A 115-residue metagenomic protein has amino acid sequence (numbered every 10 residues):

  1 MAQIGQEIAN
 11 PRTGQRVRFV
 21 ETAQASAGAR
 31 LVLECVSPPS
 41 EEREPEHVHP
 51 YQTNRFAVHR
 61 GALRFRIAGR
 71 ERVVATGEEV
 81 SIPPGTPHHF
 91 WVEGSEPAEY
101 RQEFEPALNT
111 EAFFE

Functional and structural regions predicted by a protein language model:
M1-Q6: Basic/polar N-terminal segments that are highly enriched at the extreme N-terminus, encompassing both cleavable
A9, A25-S26, R55, A62 (+1 more regions): Short acidic-glycine-tyrosine-enriched beta hairpin
A9-E46, Q52: A short glycine-rich, His/Asp/Glu-containing loop-to-beta-strand
E34, R60, I67-G69, T76 (+3 more regions): Residue-level recognition of conserved beta-strand positions in structured domain cores
P38-E41, A62-L63, E71, P106-T110: Short, charged/polar surface micro-motifs in flexible loops or helix N-caps
P39-E41, G77, G85, S95: Tight coil/turn sites that cap or link beta-strands
E44-E46, I67-R72, A98: Short beta-strand segments
P84-F113: Ligand-binding loop in jelly-roll beta-barrel domains
